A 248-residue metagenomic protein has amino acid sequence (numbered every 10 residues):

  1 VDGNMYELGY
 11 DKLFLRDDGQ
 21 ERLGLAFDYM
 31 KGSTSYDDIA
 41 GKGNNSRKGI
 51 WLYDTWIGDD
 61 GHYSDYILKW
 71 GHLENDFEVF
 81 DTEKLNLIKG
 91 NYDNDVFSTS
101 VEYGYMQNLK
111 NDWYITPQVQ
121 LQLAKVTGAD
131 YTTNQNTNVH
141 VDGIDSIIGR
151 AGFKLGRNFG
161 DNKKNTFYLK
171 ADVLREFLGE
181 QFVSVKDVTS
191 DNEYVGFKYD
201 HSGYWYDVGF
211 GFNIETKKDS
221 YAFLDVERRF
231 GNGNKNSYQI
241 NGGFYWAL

Functional and structural regions predicted by a protein language model:
V1-L248: Membrane translocator/pore-forming domains, dominated by Gram-negative outer-membrane beta-barrels
